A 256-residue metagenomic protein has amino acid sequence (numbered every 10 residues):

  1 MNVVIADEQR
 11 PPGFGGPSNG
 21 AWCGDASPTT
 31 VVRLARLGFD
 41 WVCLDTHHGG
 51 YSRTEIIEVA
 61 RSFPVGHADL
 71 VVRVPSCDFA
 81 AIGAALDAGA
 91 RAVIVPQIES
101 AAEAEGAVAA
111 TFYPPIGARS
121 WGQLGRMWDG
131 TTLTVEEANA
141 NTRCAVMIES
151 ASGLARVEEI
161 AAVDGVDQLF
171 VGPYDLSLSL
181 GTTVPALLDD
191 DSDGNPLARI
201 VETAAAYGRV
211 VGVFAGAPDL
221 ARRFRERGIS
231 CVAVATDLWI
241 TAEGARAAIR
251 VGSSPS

Functional and structural regions predicted by a protein language model:
M1-S256: Expand to "…catalyze enediolate/carbanion chemistry for C-C bond making/breaking, isomerization, decarboxylation
